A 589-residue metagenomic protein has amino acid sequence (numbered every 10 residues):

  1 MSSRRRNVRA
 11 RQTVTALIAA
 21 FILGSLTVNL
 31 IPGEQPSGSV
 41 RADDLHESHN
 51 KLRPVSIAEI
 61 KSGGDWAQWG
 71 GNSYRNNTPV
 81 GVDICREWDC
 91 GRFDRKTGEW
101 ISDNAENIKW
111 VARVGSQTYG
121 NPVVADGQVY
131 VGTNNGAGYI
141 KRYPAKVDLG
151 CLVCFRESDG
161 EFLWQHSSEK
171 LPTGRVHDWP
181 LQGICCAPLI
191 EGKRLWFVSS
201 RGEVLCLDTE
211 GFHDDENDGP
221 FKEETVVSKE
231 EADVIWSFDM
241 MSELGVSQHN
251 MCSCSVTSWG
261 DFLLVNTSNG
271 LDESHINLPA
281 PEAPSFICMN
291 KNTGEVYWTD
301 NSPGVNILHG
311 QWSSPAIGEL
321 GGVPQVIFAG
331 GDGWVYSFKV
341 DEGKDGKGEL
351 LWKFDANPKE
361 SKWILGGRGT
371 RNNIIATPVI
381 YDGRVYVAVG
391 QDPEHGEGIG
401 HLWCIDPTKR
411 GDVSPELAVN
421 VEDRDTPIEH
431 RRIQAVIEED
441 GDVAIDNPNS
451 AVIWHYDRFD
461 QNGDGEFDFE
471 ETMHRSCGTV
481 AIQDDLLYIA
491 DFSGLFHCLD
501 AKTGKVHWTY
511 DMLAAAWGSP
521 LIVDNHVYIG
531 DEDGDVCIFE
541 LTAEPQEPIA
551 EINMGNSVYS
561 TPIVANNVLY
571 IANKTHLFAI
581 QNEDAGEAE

Functional and structural regions predicted by a protein language model:
M1-A10: N-terminal secretory signal peptides that target proteins for export/translocation
R11-V14, G24-E589: Noncatalytic, solvent-exposed loop/strand surfaces of beta-propeller-type extracellular/periplasmic domains
